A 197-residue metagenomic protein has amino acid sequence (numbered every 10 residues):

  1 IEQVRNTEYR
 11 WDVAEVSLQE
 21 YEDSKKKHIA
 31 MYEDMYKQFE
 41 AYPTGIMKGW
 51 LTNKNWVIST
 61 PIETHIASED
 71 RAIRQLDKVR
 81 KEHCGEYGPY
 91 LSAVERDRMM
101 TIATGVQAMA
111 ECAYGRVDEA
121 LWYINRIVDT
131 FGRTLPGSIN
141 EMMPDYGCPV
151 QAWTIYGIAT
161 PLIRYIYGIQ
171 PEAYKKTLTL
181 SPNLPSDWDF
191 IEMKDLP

Functional and structural regions predicted by a protein language model:
E2-T101, N125-N140, Y167: Extended glycan-interaction surfaces of carbohydrate-active proteins
V106, A110-P197: Non-catalytic C-terminal accessory modules of carbohydrate-active enzymes
